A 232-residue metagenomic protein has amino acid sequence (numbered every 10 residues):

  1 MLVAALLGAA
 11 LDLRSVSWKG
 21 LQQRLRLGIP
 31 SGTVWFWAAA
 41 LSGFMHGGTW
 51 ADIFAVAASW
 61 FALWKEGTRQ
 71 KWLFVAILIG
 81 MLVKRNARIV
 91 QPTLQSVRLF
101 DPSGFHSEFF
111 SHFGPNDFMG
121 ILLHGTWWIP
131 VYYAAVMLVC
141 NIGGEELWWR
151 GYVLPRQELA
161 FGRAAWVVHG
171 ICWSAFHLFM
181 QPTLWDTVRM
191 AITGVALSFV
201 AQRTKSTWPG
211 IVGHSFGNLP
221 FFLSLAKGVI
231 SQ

Functional and structural regions predicted by a protein language model:
M1-G48, F216-A226: Transmembrane alpha-helical insertion/packing segments
L2-A5, A9, M81-I89, F109-Q232: Transmembrane helix-loop-helix hairpins at the membrane interface of multi-pass integral membrane proteins
G8-D12, A58-L63, V195: Membrane-cytosol interface at the C-terminal ends of transmembrane alpha helices in small multi-pass membrane proteins
W18-G32, S42-W50, F54-N141, S231-Q232: Juxtamembrane helix-loop-helix connectors linking adjacent transmembrane helices in multi-pass membrane enzymes
T33, W37, K71-W72, P155 (+1 more regions): Residues in flexible loops and secondary-structure boundaries
A39-G47, A62-K65, Q157, H177-Q181 (+1 more regions): Hydrophobic alpha-helical transmembrane segments
